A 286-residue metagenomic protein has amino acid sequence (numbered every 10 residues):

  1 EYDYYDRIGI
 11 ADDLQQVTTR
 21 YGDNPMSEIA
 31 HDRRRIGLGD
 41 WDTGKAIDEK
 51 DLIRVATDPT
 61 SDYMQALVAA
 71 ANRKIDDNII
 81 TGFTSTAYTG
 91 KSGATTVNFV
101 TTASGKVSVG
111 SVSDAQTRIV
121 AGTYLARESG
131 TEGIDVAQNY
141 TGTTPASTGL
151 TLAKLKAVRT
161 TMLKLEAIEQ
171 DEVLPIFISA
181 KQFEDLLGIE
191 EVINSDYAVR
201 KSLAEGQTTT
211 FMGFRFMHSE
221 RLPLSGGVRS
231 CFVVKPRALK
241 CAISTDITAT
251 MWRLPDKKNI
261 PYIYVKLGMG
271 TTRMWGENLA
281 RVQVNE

Functional and structural regions predicted by a protein language model:
E1-N24, N78: N-terminal low-complexity, intrinsically disordered "leader/linker" segments enriched in small/polar and basic residues
Y2-D12, I29-G37, F99-G149, G188-E286: Sequence/fold signature of self-assembling virion shell proteins
Y5, A30-F99, E166-A180, F216 (+1 more regions): Long, contiguous amphipathic alpha-helices that act as assembly "spine/axial" helices in icosahedral shell and virion
D23, T81, S85-T86, K201 (+1 more regions): Residue-level signal for alpha-helical context at structural boundaries
K50-T161, N285: Alpha-helical scaffold segments that mediate packing/assembly in large oligomeric complexes
T84-S85, K181-D185, L222-L224: Short, catalytically relevant binding-site loops at active-site mouths
T151-D185: Internal active-site segments that recognize and position negatively charged phosphoryl groups and nucleotide moieties
